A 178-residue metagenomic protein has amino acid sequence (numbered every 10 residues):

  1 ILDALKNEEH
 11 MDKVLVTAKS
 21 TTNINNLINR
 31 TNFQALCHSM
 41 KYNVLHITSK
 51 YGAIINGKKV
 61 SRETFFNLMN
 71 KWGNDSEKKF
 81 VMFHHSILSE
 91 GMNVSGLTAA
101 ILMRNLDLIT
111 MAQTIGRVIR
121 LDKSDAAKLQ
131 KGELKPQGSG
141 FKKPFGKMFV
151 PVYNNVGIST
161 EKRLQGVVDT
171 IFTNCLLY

Functional and structural regions predicted by a protein language model:
I1-Q34: Conserved strand-helix element at the start of the C-terminal RecA-like helicase core
N7-H10, F33-L36, N74, R120 (+1 more regions): Secondary-structure boundary motif
M11-D12, Y42, G146: Nucleotide donor/acceptor-binding cores
I24-L27, C37, W72, M148-F149: Generic low-polarity alpha-helical segments
N32-L45, F172-Y178: Structural alpha-beta junctions
I47-Y178: Conserved RecA-like P-loop NTPase helicase motor core
